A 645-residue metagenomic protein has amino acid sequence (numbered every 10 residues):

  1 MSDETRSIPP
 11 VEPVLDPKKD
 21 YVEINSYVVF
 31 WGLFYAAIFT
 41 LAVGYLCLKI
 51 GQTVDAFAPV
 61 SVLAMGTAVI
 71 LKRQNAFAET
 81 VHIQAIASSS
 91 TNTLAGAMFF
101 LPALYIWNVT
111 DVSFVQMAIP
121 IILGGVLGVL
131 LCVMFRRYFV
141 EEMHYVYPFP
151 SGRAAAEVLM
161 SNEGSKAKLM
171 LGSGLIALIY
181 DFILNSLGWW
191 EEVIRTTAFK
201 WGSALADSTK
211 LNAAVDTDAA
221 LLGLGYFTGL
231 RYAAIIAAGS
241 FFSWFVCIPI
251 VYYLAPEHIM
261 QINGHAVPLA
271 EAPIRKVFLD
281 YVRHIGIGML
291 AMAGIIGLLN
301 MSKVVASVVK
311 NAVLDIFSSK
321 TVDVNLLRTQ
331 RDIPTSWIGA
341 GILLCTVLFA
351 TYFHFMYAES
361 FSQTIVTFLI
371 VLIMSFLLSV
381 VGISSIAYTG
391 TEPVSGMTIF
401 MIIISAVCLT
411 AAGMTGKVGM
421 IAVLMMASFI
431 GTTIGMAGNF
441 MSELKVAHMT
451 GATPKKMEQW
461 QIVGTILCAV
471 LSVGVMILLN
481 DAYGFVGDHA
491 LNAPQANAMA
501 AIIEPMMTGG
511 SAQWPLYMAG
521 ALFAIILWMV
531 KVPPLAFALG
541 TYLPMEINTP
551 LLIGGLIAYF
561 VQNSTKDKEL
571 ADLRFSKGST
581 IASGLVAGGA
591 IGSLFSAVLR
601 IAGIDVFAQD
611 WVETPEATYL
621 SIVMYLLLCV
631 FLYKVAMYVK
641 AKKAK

Functional and structural regions predicted by a protein language model:
M1-K645: Alpha-helical multipass membrane-protein architecture
